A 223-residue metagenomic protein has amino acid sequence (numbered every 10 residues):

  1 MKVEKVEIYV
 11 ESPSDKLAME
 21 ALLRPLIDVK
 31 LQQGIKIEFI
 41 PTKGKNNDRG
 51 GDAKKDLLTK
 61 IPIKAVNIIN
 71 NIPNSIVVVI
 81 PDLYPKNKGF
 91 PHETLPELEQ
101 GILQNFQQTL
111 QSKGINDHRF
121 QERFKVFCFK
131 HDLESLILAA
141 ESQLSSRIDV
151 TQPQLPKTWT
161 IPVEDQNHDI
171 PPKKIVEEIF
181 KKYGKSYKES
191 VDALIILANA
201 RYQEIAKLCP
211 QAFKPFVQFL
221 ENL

Functional and structural regions predicted by a protein language model:
K2-V3, K16-N46, L58-L223: C-terminal accessory helical subdomains adjacent to catalytic cores in phosphodiester- and nucleotide-handling enzymes
V6-Y9: Conserved beta-strand elements of the Class I
G51-L58: Non-catalytic terminal and connector segments of soluble metabolic enzymes
